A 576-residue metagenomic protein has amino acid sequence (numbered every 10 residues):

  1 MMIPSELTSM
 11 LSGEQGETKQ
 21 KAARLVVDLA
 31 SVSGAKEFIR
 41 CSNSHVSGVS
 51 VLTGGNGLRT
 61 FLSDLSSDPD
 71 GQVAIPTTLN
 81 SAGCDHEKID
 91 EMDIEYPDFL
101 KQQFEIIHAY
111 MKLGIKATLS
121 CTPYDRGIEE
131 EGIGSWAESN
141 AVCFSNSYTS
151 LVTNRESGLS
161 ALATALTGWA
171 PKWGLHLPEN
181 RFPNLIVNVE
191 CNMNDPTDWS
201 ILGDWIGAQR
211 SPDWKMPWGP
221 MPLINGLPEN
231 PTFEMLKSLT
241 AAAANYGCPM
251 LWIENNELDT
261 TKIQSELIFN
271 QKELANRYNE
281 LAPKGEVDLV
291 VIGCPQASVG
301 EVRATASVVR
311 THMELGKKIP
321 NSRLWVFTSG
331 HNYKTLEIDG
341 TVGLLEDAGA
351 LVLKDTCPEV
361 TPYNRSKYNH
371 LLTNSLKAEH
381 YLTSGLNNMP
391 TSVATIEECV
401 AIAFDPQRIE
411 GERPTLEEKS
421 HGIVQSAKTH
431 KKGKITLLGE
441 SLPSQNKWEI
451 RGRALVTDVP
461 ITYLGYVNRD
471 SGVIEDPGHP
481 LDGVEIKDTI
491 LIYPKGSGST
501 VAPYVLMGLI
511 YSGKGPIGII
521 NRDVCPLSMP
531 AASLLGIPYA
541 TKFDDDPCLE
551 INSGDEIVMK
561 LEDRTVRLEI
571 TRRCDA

Functional and structural regions predicted by a protein language model:
M1-V291, P295-S426, D476, S497: Non-transmembrane, aqueous-exposed alpha-helical and coiled segments at domain scale
E14, L159-A163, P231, V424-L437 (+2 more regions): Short N-terminal helix-initiation segments at or just after the protein's N-terminus
V189, N255, M559-L561, I570-R572: Surface-exposed beta-strand edges and flanking loops
V309-L386, I435-I450, A454-R567: Feature captures the catalytic cores and cofactor-binding loops of soluble hydro-lyases/lyases that act on carboxylate
D405-L437, S441-P443, R564, E569-A576: Intein/HINT protein-splicing elements and their conserved insertion hotspots or analogous self-processing inserts
